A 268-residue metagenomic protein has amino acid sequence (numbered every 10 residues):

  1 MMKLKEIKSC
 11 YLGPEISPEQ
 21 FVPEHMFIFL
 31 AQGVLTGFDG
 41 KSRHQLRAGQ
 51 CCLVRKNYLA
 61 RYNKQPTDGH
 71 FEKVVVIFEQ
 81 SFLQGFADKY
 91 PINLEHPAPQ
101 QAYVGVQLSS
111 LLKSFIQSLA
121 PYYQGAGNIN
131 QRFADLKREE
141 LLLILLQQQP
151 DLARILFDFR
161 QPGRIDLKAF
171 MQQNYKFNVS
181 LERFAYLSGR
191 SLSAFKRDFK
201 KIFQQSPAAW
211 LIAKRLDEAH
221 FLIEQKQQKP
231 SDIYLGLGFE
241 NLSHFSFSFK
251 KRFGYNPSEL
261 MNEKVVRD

Functional and structural regions predicted by a protein language model:
M2-H96: N-terminal regulatory/effector-sensing and dimerization cores that precede helix-turn-helix DNA-binding domains
Y62, G85-F86, F170, W210 (+1 more regions): Residues that scaffold the ATP/ADP-binding catalytic core of kinase and kinase-like folds
P97-V104: A eukaryotic "domain-to-IDR transition" signal
V104-P162: An amphipathic alpha-helical interaction segment
I144-D151, N178-K214, Y234-E263: Basic/polar phosphate-binding segments, predominantly the helix-turn-helix DNA-binding elements of transcriptional
G163-F170, L211, R215-F221: Pre-recognition alpha-helix immediately N-terminal to the DNA-recognition helix within helix-turn-helix or winged-helix
Q173-F177: Short helix-capping/hinge SLiMs at alpha-helix to coil transitions
N178, Q227-Q228: Residue at a beta-strand N-cap/secondary-structure junction
